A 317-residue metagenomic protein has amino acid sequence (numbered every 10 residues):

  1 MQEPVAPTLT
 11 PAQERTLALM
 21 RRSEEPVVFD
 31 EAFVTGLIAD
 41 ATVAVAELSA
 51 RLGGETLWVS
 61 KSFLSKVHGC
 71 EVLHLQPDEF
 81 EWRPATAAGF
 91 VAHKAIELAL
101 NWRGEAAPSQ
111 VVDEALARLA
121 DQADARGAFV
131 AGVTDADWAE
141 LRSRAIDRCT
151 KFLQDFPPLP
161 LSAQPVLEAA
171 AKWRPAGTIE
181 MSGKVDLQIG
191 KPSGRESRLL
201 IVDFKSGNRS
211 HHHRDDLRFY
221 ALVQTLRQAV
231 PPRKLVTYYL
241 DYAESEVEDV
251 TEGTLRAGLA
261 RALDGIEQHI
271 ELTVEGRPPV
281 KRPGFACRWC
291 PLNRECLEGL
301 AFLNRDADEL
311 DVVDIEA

Functional and structural regions predicted by a protein language model:
M1-A88, A317: C-terminal, charged and often intrinsically disordered regions of DNA end-processing helicases and nucleases
V5, T10, L226-A317: Metal-dependent nuclease catalytic regions and adjoining charged, substrate-binding loops involved in nucleic-acid end
S62-V72, A107-F129, V230-L240: Short, compositionally biased low-complexity segments
L73-P77, F90-N101: Short, hydrophobic/amphipathic alpha-helical patches that form generic packing surfaces within helical domains
W82, R126, R144-D155, L159 (+6 more regions): Charged, terminal alpha-helix-loop-beta segments that serve as non-catalytic nucleic-acid engagement and/or assembly
P84, A88, A92, L141 (+2 more regions): Hydrophobic (often cysteine-bearing) scaffold residues that line and stabilize catalytic clefts of nucleotide/cofactor
A95-A169: A non-catalytic, helix-rich entry segment at domain boundaries
A169-G258: Mg2+/Mn2+-dependent nuclease catalytic core
